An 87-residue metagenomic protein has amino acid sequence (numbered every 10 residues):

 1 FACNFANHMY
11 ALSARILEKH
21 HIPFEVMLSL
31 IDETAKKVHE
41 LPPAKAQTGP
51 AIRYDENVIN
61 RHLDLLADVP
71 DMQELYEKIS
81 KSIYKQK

Functional and structural regions predicted by a protein language model:
F1-E18, S29-H39, P43: Active-site-proximal catalytic alpha-helix in oxidoreductases
E25-K87: NAD(P)-dependent Rossmann-like dehydrogenase/reductase catalytic/cofactor-binding core
